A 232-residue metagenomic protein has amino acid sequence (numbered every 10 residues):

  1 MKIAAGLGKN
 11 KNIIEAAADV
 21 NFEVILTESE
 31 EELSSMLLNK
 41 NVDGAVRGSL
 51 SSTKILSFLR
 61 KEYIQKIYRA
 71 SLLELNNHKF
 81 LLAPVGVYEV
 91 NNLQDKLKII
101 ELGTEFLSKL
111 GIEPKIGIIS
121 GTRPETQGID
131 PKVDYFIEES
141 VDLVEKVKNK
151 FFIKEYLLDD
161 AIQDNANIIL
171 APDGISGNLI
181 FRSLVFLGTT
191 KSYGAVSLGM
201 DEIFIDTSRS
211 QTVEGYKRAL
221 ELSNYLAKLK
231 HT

Functional and structural regions predicted by a protein language model:
M1-I162, N167, A171-T232: Anion-binding alpha/beta catalytic cores of soluble intermediary-metabolism enzymes, centered on
